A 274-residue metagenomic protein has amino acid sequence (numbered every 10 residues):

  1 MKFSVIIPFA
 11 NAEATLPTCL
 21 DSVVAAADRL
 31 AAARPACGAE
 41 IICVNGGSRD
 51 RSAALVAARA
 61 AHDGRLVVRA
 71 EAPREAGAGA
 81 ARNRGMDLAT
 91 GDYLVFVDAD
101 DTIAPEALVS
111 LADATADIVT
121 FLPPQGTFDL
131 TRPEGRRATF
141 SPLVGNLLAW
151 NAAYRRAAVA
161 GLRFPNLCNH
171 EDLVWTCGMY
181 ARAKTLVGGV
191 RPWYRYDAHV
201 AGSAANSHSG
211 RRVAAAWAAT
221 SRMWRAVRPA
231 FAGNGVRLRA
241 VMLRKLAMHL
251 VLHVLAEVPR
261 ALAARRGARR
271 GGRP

Functional and structural regions predicted by a protein language model:
A12-A31: Short, well-formed alpha-helical segments that are part of the catalytic scaffolds of diverse glycosyltransferases
T15, S22, N45-L55, R74-E75 (+1 more regions): A conserved acidic beta->alpha catalytic loop
A32-G47, R69-P73: Short beta-strand/loop segment that forms part of the nucleotide-sugar
R51, D101-D113: Acidic donor-binding/catalytic loop of UDP-sugar-dependent glycosyltransferases, especially processive GT2
A72-A89: Glycine-rich, basic loop-to-helix element that forms the pyrophosphate-binding segment of sugar-nucleotide handling
L94: Short aromatic/hydrophobic "clamp" motif used to bind/position activated sugar donors
R137-G210: Conserved nucleotide-sugar donor-binding catalytic segment
G188, P192-P274: C-terminal subregions of glycosyltransferases and related glycan-biosynthesis enzymes
